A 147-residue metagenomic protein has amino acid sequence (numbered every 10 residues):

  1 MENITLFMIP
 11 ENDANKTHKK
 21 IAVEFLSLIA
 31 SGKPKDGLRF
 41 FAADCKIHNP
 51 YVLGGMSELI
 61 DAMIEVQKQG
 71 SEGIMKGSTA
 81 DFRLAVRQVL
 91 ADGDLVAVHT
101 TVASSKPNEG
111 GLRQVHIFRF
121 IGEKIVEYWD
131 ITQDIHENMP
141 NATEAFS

Functional and structural regions predicted by a protein language model:
M1-S147: C-terminal and inter-domain tail/linker signature
